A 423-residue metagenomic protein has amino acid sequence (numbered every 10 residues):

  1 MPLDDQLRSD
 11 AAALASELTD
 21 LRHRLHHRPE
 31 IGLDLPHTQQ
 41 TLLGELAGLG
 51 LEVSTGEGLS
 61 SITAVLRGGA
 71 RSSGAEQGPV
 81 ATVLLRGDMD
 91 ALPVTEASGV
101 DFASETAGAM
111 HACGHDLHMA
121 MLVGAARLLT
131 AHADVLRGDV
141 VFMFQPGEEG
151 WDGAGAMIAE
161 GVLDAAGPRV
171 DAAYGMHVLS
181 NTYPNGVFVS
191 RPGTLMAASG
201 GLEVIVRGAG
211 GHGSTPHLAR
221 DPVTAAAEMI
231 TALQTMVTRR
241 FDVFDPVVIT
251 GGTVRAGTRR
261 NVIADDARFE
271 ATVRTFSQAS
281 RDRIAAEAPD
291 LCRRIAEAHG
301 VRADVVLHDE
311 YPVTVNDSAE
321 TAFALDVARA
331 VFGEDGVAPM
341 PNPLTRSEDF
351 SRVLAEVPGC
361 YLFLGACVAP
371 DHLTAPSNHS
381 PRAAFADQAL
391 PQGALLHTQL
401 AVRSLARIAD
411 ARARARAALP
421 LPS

Functional and structural regions predicted by a protein language model:
P2-H111, D116, A120-R137: Acidic/His- and Gly-rich active-site-bordering loop/insert found across diverse amide/peptide-bond hydrolases
D5-R8, A12-A15, T19, G32 (+12 more regions): Electropositive phosphate-/nucleotide-binding environments in soluble metabolic enzymes
L25, L85, H115, F142 (+7 more regions): Divalent metal-coordination and catalytic microenvironments
I62-T63, R71, L92-V94, S98-M110 (+6 more regions): Histidine/acidic-residue-rich, glycine-tolerant segments that coordinate divalent metal ions
A81-L84, D139-V141, V170-Y174, A227 (+3 more regions): Structural motif
L84-R86, H177, L202-V204, Y361-A366: Non-cysteine beta-strand/loop elements that form the S-adenosyl-L-methionine
A227-S423: Metal-dependent amide/peptide-bond hydrolase catalytic core, centered on the "pita-bread" metallohydrolase fold
